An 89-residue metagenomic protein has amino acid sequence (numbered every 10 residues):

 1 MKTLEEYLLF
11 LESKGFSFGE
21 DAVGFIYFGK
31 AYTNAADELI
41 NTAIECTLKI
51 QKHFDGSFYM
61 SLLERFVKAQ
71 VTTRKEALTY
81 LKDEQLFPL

Functional and structural regions predicted by a protein language model:
M1-A35, R74-K75, Y80-L89: Long, charged low-complexity interaction segments
D21-I26, N41, M60-L63: Amphipathic alpha-helical elements of HEAT/ARM-like alpha-solenoid repeat scaffolds that form extended
K30-E45, K52: Extended, basic/helix-rich recognition subdomains
A43-L89: Short, cationic/aromatic linear interface patches that serve as DNA/RNA-contacting surfaces or protein-partner docking
